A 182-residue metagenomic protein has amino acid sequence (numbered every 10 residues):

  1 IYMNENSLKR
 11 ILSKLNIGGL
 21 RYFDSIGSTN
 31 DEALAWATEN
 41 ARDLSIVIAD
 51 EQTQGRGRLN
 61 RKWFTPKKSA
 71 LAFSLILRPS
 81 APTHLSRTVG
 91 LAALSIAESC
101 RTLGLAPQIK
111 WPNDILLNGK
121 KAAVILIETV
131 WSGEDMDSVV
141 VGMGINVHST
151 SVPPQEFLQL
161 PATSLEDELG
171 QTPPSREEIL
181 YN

Functional and structural regions predicted by a protein language model:
I1-L105: N-terminal lobe of the biotin/lipoate ligase/transferase fold
I1-Y2, L15-N16, S80-T83, R87-P107 (+1 more regions): Long, positively charged amphipathic alpha-helical accessory segments at protein N-termini or as interdomain linkers
